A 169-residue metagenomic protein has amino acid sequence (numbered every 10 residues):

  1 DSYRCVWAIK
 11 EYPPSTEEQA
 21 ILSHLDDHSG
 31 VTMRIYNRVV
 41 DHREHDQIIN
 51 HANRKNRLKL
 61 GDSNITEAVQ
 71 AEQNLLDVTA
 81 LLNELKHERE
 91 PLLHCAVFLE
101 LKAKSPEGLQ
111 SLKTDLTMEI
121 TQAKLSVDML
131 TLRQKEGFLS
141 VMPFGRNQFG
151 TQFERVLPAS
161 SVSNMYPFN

Functional and structural regions predicted by a protein language model:
D1-F168: Extended, folded cores of ATP/NTP-driven motor/assembly subunits in large transport and secretion machines
